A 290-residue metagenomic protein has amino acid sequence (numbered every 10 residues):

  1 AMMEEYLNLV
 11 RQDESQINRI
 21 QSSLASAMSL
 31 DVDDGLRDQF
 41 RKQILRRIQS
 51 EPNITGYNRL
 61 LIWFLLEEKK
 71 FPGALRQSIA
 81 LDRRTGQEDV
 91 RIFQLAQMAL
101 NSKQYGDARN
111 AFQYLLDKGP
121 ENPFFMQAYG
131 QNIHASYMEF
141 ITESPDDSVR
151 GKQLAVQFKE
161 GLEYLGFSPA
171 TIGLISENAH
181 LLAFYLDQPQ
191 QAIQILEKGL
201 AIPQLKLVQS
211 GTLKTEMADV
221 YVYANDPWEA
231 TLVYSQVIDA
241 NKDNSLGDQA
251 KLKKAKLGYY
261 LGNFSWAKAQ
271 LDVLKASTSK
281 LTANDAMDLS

Functional and structural regions predicted by a protein language model:
A1-S290: Acidic, polar-rich low-complexity tracts and alpha-helical solenoid repeat scaffolds
